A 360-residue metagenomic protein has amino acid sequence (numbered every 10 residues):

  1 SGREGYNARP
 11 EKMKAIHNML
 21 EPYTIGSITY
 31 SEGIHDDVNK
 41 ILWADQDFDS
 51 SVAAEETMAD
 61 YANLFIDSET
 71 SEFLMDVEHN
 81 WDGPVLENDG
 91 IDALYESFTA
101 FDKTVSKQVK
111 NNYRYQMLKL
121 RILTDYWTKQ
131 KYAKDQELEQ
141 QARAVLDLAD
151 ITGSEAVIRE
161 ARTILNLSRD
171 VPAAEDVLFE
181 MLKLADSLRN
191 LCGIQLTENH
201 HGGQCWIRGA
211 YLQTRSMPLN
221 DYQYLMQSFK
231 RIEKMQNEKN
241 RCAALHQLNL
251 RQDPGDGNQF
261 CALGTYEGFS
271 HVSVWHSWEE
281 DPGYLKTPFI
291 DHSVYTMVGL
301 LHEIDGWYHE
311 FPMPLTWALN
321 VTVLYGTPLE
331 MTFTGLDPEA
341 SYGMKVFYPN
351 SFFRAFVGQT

Functional and structural regions predicted by a protein language model:
G2-A8, F48, A62-D67: The substrate-binding groove and active-site-proximal loops of carbohydrate-active enzymes, especially glycoside
G2-T29, N237, L248, Q252-G255: Catalytic-core region of carbohydrate-active enzymes that cleave or remodel glycosidic bonds
M13-L20, F65, W81, V85 (+1 more regions): Hydrophobic, Leu/Ile/Phe/Ala-enriched alpha-helical segments that form helix-helix packing faces
L20-I25, S31-E32, F269-S270, H276: Solvent-exposed alpha-helical segments and adjacent loops that form catalytic or protein-interaction surfaces
T24-V52: Aromatic/acidic polysaccharide-binding cleft in carbohydrate-active enzymes
S27, Y61, M344: Hydrophobic, well-ordered secondary-structure elements that form the walls of internal hydrophobic environments
S31-H35, S51-N258: C-terminal non-catalytic alpha-helical accessory regions
H246-T360: Extracytoplasmic
